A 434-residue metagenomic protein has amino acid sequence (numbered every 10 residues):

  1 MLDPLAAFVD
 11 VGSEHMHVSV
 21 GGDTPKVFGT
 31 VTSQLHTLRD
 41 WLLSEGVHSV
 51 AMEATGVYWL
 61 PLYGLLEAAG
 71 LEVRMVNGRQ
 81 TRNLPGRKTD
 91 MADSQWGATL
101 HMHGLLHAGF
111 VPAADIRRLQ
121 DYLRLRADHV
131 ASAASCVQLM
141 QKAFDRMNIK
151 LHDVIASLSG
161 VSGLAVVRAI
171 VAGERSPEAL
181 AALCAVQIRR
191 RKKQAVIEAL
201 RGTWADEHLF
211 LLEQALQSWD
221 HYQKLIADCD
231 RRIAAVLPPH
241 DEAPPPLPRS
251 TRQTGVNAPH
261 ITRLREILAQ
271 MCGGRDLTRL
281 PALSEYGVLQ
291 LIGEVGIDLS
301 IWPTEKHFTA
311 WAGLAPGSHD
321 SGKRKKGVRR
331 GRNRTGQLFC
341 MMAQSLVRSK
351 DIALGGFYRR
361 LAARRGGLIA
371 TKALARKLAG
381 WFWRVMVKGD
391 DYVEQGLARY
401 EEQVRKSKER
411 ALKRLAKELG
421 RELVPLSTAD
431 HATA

Functional and structural regions predicted by a protein language model:
M1-A434: A detector of single, family-specific signature residues that are central to catalytic or substrate-handling motifs
